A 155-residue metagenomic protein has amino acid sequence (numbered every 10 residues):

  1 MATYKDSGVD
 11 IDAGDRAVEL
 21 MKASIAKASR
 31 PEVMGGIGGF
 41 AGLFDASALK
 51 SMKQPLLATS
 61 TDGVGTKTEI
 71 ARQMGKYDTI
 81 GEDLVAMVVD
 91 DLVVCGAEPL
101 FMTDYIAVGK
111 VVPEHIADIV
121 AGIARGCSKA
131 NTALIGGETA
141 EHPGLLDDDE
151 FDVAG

Functional and structural regions predicted by a protein language model:
M1-M34: N-terminal amphipathic/basic leader segments beginning at the initiator methionine
A23-G155: Glycine-rich phosphate/pyrophosphate-binding loop regions near the starts of catalytic domains
